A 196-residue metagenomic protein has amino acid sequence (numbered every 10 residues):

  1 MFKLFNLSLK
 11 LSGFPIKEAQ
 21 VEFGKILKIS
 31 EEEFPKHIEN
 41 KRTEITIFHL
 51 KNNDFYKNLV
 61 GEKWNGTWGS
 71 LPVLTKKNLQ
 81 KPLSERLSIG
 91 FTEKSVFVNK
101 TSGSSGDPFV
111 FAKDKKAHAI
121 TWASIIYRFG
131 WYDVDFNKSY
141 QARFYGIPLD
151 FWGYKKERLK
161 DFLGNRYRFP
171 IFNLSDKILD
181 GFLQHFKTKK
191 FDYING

Functional and structural regions predicted by a protein language model:
M1-K100, G106-Y140, I147, L183-Q184 (+1 more regions): Nucleotide 5′-phosphate-binding alpha/beta core
G146-G196: Conserved adenylate-forming
